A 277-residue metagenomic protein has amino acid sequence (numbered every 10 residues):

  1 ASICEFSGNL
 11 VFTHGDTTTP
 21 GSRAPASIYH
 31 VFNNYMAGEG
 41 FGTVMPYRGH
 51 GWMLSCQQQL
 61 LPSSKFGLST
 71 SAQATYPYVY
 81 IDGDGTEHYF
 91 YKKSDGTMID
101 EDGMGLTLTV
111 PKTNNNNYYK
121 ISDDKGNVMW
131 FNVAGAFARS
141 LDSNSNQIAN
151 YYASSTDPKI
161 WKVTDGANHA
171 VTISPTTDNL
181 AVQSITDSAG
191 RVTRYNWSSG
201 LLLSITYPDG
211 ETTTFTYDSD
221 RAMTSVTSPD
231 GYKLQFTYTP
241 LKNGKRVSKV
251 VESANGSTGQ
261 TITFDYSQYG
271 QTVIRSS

Functional and structural regions predicted by a protein language model:
A1-T13: Boundary/junction segments of secreted and surface-exposed precursor proteins
F6-G8, S22, D84, N115: A short, polar/charged loop/turn motif at coil->beta-strand junctions and beta-hairpin connectors
H14-G15, T224: Generic recognition of flexible, low-complexity loop/linker segments
T19-N34: Predominantly extracellular/luminal regions of secreted and cell-surface proteins, especially disulfide-bonded
I28, S55-C56, L61-S277: Extended charged/polar low-complexity repeat regions
N33-Y35, D95-G96: Acidic glycine-/aspartate-rich tracts in secreted/extracellular proteins
T43-M45: Active-site-surrounding "flap" and adjacent substrate/cofactor-binding loops of secreted or lumenal enzymes, prototyped
